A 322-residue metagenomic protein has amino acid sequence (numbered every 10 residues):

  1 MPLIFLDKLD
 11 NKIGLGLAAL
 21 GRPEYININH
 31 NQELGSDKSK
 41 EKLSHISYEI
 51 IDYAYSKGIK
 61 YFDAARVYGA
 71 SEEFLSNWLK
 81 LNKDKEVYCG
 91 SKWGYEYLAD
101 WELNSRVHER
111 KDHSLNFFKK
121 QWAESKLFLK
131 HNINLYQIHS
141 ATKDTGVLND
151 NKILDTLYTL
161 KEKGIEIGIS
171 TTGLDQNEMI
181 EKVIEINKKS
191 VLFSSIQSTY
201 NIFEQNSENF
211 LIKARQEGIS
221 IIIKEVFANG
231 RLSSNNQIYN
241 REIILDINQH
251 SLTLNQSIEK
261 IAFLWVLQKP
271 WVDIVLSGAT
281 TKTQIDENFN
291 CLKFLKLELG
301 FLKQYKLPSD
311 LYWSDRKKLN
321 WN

Functional and structural regions predicted by a protein language model:
M1-K92, E162: N-terminal binding-site loop/beta-alpha segment at the start of enzyme catalytic domains that lines or forms
L15, F62, L75, C89 (+7 more regions): Conserved, mostly hydrophobic/aromatic
A18-L20, V67, K92-E96, I138-A141 (+4 more regions): Active-site beta-loop-alpha junctions enriched in small/polar residues
N31-K38, S105-S194, Q268: Glycine/proline-rich, positively charged, aromatic-decorated active-site loop/lid region on the catalytic face
E49-A54, W78, K152-K163, F210-Q216: Catalytic-core regions built around general acid/base machinery
Y55, K60-D63, I212-N322: Structured C-terminal cap/extension of enzyme domains
K60-R66, E166-S170, S195-S198, V275-L276: Short catalytic-loop micro-motif centered on adjacent basic/acidic residues
